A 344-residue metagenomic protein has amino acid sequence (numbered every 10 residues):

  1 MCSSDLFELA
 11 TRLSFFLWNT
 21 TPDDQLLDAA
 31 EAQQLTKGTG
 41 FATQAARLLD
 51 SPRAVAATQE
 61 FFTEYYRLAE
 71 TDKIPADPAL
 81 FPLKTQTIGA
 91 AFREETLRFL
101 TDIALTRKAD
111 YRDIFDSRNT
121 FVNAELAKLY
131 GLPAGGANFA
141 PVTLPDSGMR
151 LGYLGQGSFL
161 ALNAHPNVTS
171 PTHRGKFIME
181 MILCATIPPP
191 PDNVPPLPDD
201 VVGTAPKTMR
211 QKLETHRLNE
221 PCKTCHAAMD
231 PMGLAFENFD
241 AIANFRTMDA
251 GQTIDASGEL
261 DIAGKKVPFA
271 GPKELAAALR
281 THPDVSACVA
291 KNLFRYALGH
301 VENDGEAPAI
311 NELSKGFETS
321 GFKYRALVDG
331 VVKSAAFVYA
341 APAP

Functional and structural regions predicted by a protein language model:
M1-S3: Short, small-residue-biased leader/transition segments that mark boundaries at the very start of proteins
E8, L17-T20, L35-T39, L49-A56 (+11 more regions): Soluble non-cytosolic domains of exported or imported proteins
A10, D23, A42, L97 (+5 more regions): Residue-level signal for cytosolic alpha-helical hairpin/rod architecture
N19-D23, L35, S51-T58, R67-P75 (+11 more regions): Intrinsically disordered or highly flexible coil/loop and linker segments, enriched in small and charged/polar residues
E31, T39-F177, L183, I187-P188: A cross-family structural signal marking well-folded subdomains
A127, P141-P272, A276-R280, S286 (+3 more regions): Sequence context surrounding c-type heme c attachment/ligation sites in exported
